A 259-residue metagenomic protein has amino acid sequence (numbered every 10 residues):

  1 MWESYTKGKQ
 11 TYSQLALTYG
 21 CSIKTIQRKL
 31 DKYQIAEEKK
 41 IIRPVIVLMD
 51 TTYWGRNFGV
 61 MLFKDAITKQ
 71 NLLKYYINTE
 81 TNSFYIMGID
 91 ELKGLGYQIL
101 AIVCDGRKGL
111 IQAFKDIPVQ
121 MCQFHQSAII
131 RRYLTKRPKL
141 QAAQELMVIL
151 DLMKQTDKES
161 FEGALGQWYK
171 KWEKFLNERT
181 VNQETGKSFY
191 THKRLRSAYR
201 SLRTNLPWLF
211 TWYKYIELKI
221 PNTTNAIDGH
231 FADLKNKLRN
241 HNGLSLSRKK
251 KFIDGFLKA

Functional and structural regions predicted by a protein language model:
M1-Q10: Short, amphipathic alpha-helical "recognition" segments used to contact nucleic acids or chromatin
W2, Y97-K108, V148-A259: Acidic/histidine-rich catalytic cores and adjacent linkers of DNA breakage/strand-transfer/modification proteins
T6, G20, V119, T135 (+3 more regions): Non-catalytic alpha-helical coupling and interface elements of nucleotide-dependent molecular machines and regulators
Q14-Y19: Short alpha-helical "recognition helix" segments of helix-turn-helix
C21, T25-K108, Q112, D116 (+2 more regions): RNase H-like nuclease fold core
I35, T68-K69, V119, R132-L140 (+2 more regions): Alpha-helix capping at helix-to-loop junctions
N57, I111-Q112, R132, K235 (+1 more regions): Short helix/loop capping segments that flank catalytic or ligand/cofactor-binding pockets
A101-M147: Conserved beta-strand -> loop -> alpha-helix junction used to position metal-binding or nucleic-acid-contacting
